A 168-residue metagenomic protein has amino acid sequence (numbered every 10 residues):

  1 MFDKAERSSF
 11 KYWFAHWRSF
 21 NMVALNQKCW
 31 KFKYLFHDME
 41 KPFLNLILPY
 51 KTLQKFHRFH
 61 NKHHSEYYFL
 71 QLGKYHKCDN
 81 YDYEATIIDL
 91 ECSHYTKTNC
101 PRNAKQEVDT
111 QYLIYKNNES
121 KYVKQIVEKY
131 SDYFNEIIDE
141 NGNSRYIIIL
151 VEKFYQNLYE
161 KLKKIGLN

Functional and structural regions predicted by a protein language model:
M1-N168: Metal-dependent phosphohydrolase cores
